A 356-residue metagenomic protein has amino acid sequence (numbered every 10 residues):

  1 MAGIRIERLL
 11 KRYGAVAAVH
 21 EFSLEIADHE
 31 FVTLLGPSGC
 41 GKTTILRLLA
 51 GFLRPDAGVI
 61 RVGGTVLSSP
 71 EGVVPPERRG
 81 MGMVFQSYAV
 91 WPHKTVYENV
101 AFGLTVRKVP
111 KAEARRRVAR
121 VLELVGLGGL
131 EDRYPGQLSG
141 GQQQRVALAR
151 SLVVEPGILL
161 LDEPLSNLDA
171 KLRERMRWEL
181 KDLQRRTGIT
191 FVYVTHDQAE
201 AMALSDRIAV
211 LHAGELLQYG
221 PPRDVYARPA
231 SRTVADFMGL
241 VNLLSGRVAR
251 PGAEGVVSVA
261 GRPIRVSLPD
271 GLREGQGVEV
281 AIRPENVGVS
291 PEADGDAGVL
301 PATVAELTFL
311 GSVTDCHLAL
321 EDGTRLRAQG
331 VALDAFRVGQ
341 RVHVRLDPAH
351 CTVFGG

Functional and structural regions predicted by a protein language model:
R5, E25, R61, H343-R345: ABC ATPase nucleotide-binding domain
F22-T33: Pre-Walker A (P-loop) beta-loop-beta motif of ABC nucleotide-binding domains
L35-P37: The feature captures the beta-strand-to-loop junction immediately N-terminal to the Walker
A50: Helix-to-loop junction immediately C-terminal to a conserved catalytic motif
G58-S69: Conserved ABC transporter NBD signature motif
P76, G80-G82, Q86, V90-T233: ABC ATPase nucleotide-binding domains
A227, V256, A260-L307, D334-G356: Glycine/charge-rich catalytic "coupling/switch" loops of P-loop NTPases
